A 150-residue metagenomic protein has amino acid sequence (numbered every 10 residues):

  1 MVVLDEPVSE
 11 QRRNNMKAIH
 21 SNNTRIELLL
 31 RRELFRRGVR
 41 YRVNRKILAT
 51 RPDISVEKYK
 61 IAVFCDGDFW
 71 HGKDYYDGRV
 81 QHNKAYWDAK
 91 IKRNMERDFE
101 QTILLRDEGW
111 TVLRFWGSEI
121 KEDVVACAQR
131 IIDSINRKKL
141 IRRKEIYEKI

Functional and structural regions predicted by a protein language model:
M1-R114, S118-I150: Nucleic-acid endo/exonuclease domains
